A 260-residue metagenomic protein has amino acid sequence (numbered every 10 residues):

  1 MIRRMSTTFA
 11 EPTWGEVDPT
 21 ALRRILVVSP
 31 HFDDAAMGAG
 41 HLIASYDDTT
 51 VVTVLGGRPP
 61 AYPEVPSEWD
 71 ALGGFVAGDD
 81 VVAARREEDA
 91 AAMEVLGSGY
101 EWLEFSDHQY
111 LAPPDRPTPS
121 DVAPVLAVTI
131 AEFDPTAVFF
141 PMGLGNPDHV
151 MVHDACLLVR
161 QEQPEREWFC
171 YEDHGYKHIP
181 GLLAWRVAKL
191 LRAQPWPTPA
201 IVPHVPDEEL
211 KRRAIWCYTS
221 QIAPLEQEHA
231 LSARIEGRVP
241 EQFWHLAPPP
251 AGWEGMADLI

Functional and structural regions predicted by a protein language model:
M1-E162, R213: Active-site beta-strand->loop->alpha-helix modules in alpha/beta enzyme cores, enriched in Gly/His/Asp(Glu)
I2-T20, D79, R85-L103, H108 (+3 more regions): The feature marks non-catalytic terminal segments
